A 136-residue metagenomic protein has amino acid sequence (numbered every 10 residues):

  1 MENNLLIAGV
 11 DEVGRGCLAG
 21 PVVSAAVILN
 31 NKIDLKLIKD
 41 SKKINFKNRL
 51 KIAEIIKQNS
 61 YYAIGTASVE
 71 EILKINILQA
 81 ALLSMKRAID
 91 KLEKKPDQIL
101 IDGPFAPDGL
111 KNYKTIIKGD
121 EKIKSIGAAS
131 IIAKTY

Functional and structural regions predicted by a protein language model:
M1-Y136: Acidic (Asp/Glu) carboxylate-rich active-site/surface patches
